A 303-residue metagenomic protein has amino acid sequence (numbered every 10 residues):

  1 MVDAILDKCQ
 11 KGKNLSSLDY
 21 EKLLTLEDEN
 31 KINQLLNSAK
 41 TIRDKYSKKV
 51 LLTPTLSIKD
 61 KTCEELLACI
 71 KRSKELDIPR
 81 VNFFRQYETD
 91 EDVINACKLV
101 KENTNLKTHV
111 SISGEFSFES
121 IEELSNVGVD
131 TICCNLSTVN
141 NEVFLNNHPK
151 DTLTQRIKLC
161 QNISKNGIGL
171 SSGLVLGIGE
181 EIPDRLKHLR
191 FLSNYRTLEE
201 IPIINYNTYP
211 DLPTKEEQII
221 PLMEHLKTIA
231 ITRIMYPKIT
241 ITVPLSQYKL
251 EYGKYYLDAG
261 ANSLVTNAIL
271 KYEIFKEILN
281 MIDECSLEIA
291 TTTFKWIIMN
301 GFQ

Functional and structural regions predicted by a protein language model:
M1-N30, K74, T104, S193-Q303: Auxiliary Fe-S-binding modules of radical SAM enzymes
N14, D19-C69, L76-R80: N-terminal [4Fe-4S]-dependent radical SAM core
R43, K74, I94-T104, S125 (+2 more regions): Surface-exposed amphipathic alpha-helices with a cationic face
I58-C63, R72-D92, K101-L159, S171-G173 (+1 more regions): Core AdoMet radical
E65, D92, N147-Q155, E180-K187 (+1 more regions): Alpha-helix N-cap and loop-to-helix initiation/capping positions
L66, I70, V93-K98, I121-E122 (+4 more regions): Generic structural signal for well-ordered alpha-helices, preferentially at hydrophobic/aromatic core positions
S117-L124, G179-S193, Y248-A259: Catalytic cores of alpha/beta
R156-Y206: Aromatic-anchored, glycine/proline-accented short structural segments that stabilize local strand-turns or short
